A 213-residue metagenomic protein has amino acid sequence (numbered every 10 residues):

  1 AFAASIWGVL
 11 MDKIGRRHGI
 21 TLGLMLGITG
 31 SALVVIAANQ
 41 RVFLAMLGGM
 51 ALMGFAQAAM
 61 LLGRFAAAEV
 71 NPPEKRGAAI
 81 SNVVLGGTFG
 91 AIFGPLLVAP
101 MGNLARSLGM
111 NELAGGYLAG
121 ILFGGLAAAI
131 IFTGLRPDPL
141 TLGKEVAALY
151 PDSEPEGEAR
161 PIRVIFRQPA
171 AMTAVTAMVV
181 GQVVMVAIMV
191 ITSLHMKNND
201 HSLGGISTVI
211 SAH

Functional and structural regions predicted by a protein language model:
A1-V9, S211-A212: Central cavity-lining transmembrane alpha-helices of secondary-active solute carriers, predominantly the Major
M25-Q40: C-terminal ends and interior cores of transmembrane alpha-helices in multi-pass membrane transporters/permeases
F43-A58: Hydrophobic core of transmembrane alpha-helices in multi-pass small-molecule transporters, especially MFS/SLC-type
A51, F166-I188: Pair of pore-lining "gating" transmembrane helices in MFS-fold secondary transporters
A78-V98: Glycine-rich segments within core transmembrane alpha-helices of 12-TM secondary carriers
V98-A99, N103, I121-A148: C-terminal membrane-cytosol helix-exit motif in multi-pass small-molecule transporters
R136-V175: Juxtamembrane intracellular "pre-TM" segments in multi-pass secondary transporters
V190-I206: Short amphipathic helix-loop junctions that connect adjacent transmembrane helices in Major Facilitator Superfamily/SLC
